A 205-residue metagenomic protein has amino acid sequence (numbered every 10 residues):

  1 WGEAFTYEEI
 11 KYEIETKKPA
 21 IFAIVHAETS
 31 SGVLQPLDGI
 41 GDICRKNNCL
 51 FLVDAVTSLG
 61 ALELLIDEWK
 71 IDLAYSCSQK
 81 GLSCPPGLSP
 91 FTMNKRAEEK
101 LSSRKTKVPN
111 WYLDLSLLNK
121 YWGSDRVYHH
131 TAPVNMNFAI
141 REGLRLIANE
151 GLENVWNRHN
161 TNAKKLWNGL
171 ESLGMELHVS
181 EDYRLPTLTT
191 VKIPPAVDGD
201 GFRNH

Functional and structural regions predicted by a protein language model:
G2-S58, L73, G81: Active-site phosphate-binding strand-loop segment of PLP-dependent enzymes
L59-W69: Glycine-rich, charge-decorated loop segments at or immediately adjacent to ligand/cofactor-binding or catalytic sites
D67-Q79: Conserved active-site segment immediately N-terminal to the catalytic lysine that forms the internal aldimine
L73, L88-T92, L188-T190: Conserved hydrophobic/aromatic beta-strand scaffold that supports enzyme active sites
Q79-N168, S172: Active-site C-terminal subdomain of aminotransferase-like
E176-H205: Conserved PLP-binding catalytic core of the aspartate aminotransferase-like
